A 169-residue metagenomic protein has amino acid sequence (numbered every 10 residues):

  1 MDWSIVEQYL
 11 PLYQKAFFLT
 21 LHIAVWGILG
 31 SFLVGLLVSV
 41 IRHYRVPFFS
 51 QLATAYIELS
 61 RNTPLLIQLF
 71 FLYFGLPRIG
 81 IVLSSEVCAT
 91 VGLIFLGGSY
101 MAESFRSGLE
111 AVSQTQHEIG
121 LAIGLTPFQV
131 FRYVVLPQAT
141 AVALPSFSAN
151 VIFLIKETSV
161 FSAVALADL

Functional and structural regions predicted by a protein language model:
M1-D168: Transmembrane alpha-helices and adjacent helix-loop boundaries
